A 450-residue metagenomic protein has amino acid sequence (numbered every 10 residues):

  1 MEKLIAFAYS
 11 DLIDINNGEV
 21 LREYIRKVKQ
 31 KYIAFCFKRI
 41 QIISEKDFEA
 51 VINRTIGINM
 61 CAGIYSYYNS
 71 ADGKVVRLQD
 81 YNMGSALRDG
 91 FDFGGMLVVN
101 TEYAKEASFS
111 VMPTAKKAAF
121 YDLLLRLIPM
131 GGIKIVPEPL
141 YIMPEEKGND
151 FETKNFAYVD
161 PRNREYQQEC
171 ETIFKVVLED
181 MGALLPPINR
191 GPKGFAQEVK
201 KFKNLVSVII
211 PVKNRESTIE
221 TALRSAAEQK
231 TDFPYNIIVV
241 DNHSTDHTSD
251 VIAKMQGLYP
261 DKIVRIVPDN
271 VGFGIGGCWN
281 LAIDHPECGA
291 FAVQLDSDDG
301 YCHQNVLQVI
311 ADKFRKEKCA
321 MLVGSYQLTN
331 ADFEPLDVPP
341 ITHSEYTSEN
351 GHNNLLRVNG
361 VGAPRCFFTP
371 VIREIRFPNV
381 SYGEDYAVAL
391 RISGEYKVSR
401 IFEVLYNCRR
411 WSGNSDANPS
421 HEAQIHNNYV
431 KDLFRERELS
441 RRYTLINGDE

Functional and structural regions predicted by a protein language model:
M1-E2, R224-P234: Short, acidic, metal-binding catalytic loop of nucleotide-sugar glycosyltransferases
L12, D241-D250, V271: A conserved acidic beta->alpha catalytic loop
I15-K27, D269-E287: Glycine-rich, basic loop-to-helix element that forms the pyrophosphate-binding segment of sugar-nucleotide handling
Q30-I43, G289-G300: Short beta-strand-to-loop acidic/aromatic patch adjacent to the donor-nucleotide binding site
Q41, K46-V76, N305-V338: Conserved donor NDP-sugar-binding/catalytic core segment of glycosyltransferases
A71-G95, V338-V358: Short, flexible, basic/aromatic active-site loop/helix in glycosyltransferases
T114-L123, S381-V388: Acidic donor-binding loop at a coil-to-helix junction in glycosyltransferase catalytic cores that engages
K134-Y141, S325, S399-L405, R409: Catalytic beta-strand/loop signature of glycosyltransferases that borders the donor
